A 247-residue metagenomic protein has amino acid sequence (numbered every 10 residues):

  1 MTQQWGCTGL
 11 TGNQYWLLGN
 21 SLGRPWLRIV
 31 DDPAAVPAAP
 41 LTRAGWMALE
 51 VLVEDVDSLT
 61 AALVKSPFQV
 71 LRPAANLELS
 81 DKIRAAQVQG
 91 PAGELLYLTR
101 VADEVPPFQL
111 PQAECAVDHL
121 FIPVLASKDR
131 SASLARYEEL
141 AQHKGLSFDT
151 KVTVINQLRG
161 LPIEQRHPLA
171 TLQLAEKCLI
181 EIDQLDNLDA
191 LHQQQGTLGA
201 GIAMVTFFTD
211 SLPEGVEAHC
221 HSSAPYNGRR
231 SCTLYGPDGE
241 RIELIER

Functional and structural regions predicted by a protein language model:
M1-T11: N-terminal juxtadomain amphipathic helix that follows a signal peptide/anchor or precedes a small N-terminal auxiliary
W5, V36-A39, I155, L191-Q194: ER-lumen resident redox/N-glycosylation machinery signature
T8, A35-L41, E54: Post-signal peptide N-terminal segment of secreted/secretory-pathway proteins
T11, W16-L17, R24-V30, E50-V51 (+5 more regions): Vicinal oxygen chelate
A44-A48, L120, I202: Eukaryotic phosphotyrosine signaling hubs
R130-L140: Conserved active-site alpha-helix within GNAT-family acetyltransferase domains
Q194, L198-F208: Low-complexity, glycine/alanine/valine/leucine- and proline-rich hydrophobic stretches
